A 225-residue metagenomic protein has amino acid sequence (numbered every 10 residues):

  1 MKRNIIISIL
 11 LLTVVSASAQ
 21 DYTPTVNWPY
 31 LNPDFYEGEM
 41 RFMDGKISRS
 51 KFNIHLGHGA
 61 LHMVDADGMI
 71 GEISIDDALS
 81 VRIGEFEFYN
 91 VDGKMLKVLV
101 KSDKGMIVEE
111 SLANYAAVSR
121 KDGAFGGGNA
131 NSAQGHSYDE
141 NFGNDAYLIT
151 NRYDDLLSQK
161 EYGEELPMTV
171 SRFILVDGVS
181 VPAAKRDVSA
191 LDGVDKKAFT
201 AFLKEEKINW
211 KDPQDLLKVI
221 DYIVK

Functional and structural regions predicted by a protein language model:
M1-T23, V219: Bacterial Sec-dependent N-terminal signal peptides
D21-E37: Short N-terminal segments immediately surrounding and downstream of signal-peptide cleavage
P29-Y30, K46, G57-H58: Long, contiguous, compositionally biased segments that the model treats as domain-scale units
L31-P33, G45, E165-P167: Short solvent-exposed loop/turn micro-motifs enriched in small/polar/acidic residues
G38, R49-F52: Conserved glycine-centered beta-strand/turn positions repeated across beta-sheet architectures
F42-I47, G68: Glycine-centered tight beta-turn/hairpin loop motif at sheet-sheet or coil-to-beta transitions
F52-P182: Aromatic-patch recognition
L156-K211, D215-K218, K225: A short, solvent-exposed beta-edge/loop patch
